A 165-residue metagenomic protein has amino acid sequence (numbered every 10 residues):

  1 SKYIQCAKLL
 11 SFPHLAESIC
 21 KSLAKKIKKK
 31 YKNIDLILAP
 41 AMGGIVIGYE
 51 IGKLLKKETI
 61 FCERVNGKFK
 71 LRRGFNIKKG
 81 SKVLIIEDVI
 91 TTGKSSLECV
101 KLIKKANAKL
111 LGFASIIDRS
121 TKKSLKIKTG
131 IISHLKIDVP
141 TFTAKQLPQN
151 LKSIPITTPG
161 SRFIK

Functional and structural regions predicted by a protein language model:
S1-K165: PRPP-associated nucleotide enzymes
